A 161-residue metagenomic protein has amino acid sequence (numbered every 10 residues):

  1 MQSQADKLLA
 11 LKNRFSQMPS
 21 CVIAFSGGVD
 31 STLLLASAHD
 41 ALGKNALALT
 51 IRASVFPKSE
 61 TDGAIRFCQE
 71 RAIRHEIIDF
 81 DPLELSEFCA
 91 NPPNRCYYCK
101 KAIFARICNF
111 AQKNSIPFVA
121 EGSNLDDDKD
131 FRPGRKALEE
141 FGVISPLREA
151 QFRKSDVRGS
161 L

Functional and structural regions predicted by a protein language model:
M1-L161: ATP-dependent adenylation/nucleotidyltransferase module used to activate substrates
